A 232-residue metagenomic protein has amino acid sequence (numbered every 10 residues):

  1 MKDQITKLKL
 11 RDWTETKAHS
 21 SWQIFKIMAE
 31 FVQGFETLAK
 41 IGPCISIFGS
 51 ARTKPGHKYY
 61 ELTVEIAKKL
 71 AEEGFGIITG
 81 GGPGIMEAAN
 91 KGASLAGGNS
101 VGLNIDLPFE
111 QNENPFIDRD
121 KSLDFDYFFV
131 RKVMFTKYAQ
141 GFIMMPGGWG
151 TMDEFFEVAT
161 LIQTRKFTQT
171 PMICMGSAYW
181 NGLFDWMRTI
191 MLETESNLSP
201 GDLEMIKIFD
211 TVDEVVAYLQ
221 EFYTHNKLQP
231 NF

Functional and structural regions predicted by a protein language model:
M1-I45, M205-I206, D210-F232: SAM-dependent methyltransferases
L10-L103: Glycine-rich beta-alpha loop segments
L38-K40, S94, N114-I117, M134-Y138 (+2 more regions): Solvent-exposed alpha-helices and their adjacent loops that cap or buttress functional pockets in soluble metabolic
G49-A51, G81, L103-D106, F125-F128 (+3 more regions): Fold-independent oxyanion-binding glycine-rich loops and adjacent beta-strand/coil segments at enzyme active sites
G84-M144: Acidic/glycine-enriched connector segments
L107-Q111, T151, Y179-G182: Short gly/pro/ser/thr-enriched loop/turn and capping motifs at secondary-structure boundaries
D126-A178, Y223-L228: Active-site/ligand-binding-proximal alpha/beta "capping" segment
T168-F232: Accessory alpha-helical/coil subdomains and C-terminal extensions that flank or cap enzyme catalytic cores
